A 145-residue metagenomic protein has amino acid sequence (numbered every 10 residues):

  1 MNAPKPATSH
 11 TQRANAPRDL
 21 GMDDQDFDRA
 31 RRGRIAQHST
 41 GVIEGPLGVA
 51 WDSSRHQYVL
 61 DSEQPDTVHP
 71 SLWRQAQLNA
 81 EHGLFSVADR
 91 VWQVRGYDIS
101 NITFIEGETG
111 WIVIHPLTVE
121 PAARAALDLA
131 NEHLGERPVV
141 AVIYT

Functional and structural regions predicted by a protein language model:
M1-E81: N-terminal pre-domain segments of enzymes
T8-T11, T40, T67, T103 (+3 more regions): Residue-identity detector for threonine
Q77-R137: Conserved beta-strand hairpin/beta-sheet module of binuclear metal-dependent hydrolase folds, prominently
V139-T145: Metallo-beta-lactamase
